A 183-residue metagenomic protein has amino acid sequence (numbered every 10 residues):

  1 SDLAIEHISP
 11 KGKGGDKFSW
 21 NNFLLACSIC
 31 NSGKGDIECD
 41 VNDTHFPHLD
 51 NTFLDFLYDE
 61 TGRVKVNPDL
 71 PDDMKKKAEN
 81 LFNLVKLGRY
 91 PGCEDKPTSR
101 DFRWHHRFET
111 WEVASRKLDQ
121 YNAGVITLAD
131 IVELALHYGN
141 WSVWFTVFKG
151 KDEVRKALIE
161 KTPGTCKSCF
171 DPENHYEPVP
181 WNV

Functional and structural regions predicted by a protein language model:
S1-L25, K34-F56: Histidine-centered nuclease catalytic patch
I29: Short, cysteine/histidine-rich loop/knuckle motifs that typically chelate Zn2+
G35-E38, N42-A123: Domain-level detector of nuclease and nuclease-like folds in predominantly extracellular/periplasmic contexts
L84-V183: C-terminal, charged low-complexity interaction regions
